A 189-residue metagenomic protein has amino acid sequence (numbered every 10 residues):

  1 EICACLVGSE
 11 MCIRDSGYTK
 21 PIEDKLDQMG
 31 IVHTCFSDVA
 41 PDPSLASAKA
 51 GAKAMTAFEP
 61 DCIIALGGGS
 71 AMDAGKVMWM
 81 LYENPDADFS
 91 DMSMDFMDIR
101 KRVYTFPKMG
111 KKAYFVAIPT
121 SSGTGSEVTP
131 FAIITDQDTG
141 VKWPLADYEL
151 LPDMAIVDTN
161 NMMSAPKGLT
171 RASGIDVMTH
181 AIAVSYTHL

Functional and structural regions predicted by a protein language model:
E1, K25, S164-K167: A generic structural signal for short coil/turn motifs at secondary-structure boundaries
E1-G8, I13, H188: Single conserved hydrophobic/aromatic residue that forms the stacking wall/gate of nucleotide- or nucleobase-binding
S9-E10, R14, V39, P166-L169: A short N-terminal beta->alpha junction/helix N-cap motif
E10, G68, T120: Glycine-rich His-Gly loop
G17-S90: N-terminal small/polar loop signature for handling phosphorylated ligands or for N-terminal nucleophile
P85-Y186: A glycine/threonine-rich phosphate-anchoring loop and its flanking beta-alpha core in nucleotide/phosphate-binding
